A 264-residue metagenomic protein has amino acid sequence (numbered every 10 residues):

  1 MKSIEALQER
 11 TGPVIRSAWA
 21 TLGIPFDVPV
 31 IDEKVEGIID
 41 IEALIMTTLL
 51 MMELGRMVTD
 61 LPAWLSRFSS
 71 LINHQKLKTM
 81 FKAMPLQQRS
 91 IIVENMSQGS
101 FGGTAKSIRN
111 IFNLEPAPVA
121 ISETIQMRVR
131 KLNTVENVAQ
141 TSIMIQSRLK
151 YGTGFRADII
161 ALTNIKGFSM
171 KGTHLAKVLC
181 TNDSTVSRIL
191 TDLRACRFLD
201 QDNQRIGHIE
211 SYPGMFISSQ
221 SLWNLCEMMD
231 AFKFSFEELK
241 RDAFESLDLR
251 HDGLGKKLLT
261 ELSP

Functional and structural regions predicted by a protein language model:
M1-R89, E227-P264: Exposed, interaction-prone assembly regions rather than primary DNA-binding/catalytic cores
L61, S66-V129: General nucleic-acid-binding
R130-I160: Short alpha-helical segments that sit at the start of domains
Q140, E210-E238: Short, amphipathic alpha-helical interaction segments positioned at domain boundaries
Q146-R156, K171, N203-S221: Short, cationic-aromatic polyanion-contact patches
K166-L179: Short acidic, hydrophobic short linear motifs in intrinsically disordered regions
C180-A195: Short amphipathic alpha-helical interaction segments
R194-Q204: A short, conserved structural fragment
